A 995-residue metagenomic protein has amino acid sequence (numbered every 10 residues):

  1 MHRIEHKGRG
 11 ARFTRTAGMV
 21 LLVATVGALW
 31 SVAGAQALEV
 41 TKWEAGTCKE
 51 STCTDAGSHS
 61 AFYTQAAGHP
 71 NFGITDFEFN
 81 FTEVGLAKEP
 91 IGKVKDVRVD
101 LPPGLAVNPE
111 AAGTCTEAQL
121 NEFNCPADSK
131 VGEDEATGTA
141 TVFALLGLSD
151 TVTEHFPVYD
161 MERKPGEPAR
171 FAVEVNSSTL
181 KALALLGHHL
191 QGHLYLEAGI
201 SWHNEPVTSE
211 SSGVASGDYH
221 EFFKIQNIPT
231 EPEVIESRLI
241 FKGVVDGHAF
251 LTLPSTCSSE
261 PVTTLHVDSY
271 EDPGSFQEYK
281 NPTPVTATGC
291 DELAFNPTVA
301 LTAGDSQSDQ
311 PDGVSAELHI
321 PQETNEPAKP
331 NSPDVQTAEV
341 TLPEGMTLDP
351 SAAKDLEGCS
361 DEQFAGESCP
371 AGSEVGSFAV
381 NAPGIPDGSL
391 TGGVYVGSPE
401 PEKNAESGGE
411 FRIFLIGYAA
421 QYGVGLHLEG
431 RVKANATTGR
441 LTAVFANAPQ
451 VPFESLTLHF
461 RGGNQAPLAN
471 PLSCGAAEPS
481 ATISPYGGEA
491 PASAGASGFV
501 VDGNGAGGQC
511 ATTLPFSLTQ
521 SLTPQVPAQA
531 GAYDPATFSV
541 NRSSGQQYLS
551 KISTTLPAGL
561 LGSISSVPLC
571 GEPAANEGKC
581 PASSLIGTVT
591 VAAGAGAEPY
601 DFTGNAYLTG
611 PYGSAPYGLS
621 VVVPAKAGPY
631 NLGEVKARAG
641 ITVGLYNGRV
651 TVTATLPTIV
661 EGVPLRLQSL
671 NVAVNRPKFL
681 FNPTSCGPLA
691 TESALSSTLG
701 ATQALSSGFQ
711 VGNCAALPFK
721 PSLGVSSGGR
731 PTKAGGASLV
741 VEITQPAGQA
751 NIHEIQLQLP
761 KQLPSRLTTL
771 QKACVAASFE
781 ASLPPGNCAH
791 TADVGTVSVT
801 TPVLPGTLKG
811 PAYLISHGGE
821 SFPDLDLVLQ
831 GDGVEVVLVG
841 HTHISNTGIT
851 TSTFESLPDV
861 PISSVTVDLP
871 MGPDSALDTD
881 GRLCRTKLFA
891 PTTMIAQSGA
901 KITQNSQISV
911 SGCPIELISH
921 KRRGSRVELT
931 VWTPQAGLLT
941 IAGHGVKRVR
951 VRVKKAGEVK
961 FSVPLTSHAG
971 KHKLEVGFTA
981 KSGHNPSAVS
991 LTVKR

Functional and structural regions predicted by a protein language model:
M1-F13: N-terminal secretory signal peptides that target proteins for export/translocation
G18-L29: Bacterial N-terminal signal peptides
L21, Q36-P914: Ser/Thr/Pro/Gly-rich, low-complexity intrinsically disordered stalk/linker tracts of secreted and surface-exposed
A28-K42, H984-P986: C-terminal region of N-terminal signal peptides and the immediate post-cleavage residues of exported proteins
Q546, Q749, W932-L938: Short proline/glycine-enriched turn/loop motifs at strand-loop junctions of beta-rich domains
L938-G945: Change to "...patches in solvent-exposed regions of secreted, membrane-anchored, or virion-exposed structural
G957-F961: Short strand-edge motifs at loop-to-beta-strand transitions and within beta-strands of extracellular beta-rich domains
H972-L974: A short tyrosine-centered beta-strand micro-motif
